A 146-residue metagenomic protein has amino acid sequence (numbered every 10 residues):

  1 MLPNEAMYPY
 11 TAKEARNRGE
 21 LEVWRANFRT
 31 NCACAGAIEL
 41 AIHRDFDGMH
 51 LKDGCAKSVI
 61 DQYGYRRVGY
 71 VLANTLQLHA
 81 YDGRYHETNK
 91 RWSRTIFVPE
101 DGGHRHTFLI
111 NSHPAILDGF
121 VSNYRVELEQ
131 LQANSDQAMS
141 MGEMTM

Functional and structural regions predicted by a protein language model:
M1-T145: Gram-negative host-targeted secretion-system effectors, predominantly Type III and Type IV, recognized via long
